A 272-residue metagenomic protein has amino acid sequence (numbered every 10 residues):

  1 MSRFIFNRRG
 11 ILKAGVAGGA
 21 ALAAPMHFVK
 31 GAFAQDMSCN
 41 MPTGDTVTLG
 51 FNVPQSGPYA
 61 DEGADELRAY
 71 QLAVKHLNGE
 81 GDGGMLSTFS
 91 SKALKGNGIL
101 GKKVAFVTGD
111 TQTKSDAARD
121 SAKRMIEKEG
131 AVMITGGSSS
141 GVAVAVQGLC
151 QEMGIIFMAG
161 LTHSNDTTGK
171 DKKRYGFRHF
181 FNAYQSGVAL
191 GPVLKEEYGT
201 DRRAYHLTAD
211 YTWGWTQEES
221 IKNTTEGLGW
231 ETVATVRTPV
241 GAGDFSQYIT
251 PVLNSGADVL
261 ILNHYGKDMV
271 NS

Functional and structural regions predicted by a protein language model:
R3, G10-A32: N-terminal export signals
M26-N52: C-terminal segment of N-terminal export signals and the immediately downstream linker at the start of the mature
T46-L67, A204-L207: Short beta-strand segments enriched in small/hydrophobic residues
R68, D116, K128-V236: Extracytoplasmic ligand/sensor domains, especially the bilobed periplasmic-binding protein
R68-A105: Signal peptide-proximal N-terminal region of secreted/periplasmic/extracellular or secretory-lumen proteins
G98, T108-S115, A234-D244: Short beta->alpha junction loops
Q112-G130, F245-G256: Short, well-structured alpha-helical segments in soluble
C150, E218-S272: Extracellular/periplasmic bilobed ligand-binding domains
